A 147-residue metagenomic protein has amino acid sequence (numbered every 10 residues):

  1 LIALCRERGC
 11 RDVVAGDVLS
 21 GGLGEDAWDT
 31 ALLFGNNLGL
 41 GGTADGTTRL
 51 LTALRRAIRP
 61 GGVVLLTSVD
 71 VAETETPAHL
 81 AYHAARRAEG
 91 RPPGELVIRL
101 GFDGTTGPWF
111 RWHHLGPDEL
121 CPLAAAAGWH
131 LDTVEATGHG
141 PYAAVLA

Functional and structural regions predicted by a protein language model:
I2-E7, C121, A125: Class I S-adenosyl-L-methionine
A3, S20-D26, L40-G42: Short conserved loop adjoining the S-adenosyl-L-methionine
R6-S20: Conserved SAM-binding strand-loop segment of SAM-dependent methyltransferases
A27-T48: A short SAM/SAH-binding and catalytic strip from SAM-dependent methyltransferases
D45-V63: A short glycine-rich, Lys/Arg-flanked "PGG" loop and its adjoining helix->strand segment in the class I
A57-P60, L120-W129: A structural motif corresponding to the C-terminal end of an alpha-helix and its immediate exit/capping segment
R59-E119: SAM-dependent methyltransferase
A127-A147: Core SAM-dependent methyltransferase catalytic element
